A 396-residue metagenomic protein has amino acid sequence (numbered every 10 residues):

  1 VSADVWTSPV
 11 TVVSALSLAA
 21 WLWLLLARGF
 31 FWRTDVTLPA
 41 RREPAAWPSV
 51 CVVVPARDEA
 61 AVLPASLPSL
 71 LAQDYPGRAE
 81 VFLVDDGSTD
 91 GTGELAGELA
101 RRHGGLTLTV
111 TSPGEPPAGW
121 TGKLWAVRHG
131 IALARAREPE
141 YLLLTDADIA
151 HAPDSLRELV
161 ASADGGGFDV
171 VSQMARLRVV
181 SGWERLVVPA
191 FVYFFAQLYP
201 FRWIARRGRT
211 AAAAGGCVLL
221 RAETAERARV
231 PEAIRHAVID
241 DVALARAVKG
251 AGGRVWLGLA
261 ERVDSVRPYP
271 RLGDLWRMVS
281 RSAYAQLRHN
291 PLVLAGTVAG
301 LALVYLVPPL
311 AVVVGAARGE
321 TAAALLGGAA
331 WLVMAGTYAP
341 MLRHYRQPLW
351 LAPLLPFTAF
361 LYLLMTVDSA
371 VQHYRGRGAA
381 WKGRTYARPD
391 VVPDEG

Functional and structural regions predicted by a protein language model:
V1-P44, V188-P189, Q197, F201 (+1 more regions): N-terminal membrane-anchoring/stem segments of glycan-assembly enzymes
L26-A79, S88-T89, G93-E94, E98-L99 (+2 more regions): N-terminal signal-anchor transmembrane helix
R78-G87, T111-P113: Short beta-strand/loop segment that forms part of the nucleotide-sugar
G91, T145-S162: Acidic donor-binding/catalytic loop of UDP-sugar-dependent glycosyltransferases, especially processive GT2
V127, L142: Short aromatic/hydrophobic "clamp" motif used to bind/position activated sugar donors
L133-Y141: Short acidic donor-binding loop at the edge of a beta-strand
A163, G167-A196, E223-E226, V230-L294 (+2 more regions): Catalytic donor/gating beta->alpha subdomain of glycosyltransferases that bind UDP-sugars
L294-G376: Membrane-embedded multi-pass helical conduit in multi-pass membrane proteins, especially envelope-biosynthetic
